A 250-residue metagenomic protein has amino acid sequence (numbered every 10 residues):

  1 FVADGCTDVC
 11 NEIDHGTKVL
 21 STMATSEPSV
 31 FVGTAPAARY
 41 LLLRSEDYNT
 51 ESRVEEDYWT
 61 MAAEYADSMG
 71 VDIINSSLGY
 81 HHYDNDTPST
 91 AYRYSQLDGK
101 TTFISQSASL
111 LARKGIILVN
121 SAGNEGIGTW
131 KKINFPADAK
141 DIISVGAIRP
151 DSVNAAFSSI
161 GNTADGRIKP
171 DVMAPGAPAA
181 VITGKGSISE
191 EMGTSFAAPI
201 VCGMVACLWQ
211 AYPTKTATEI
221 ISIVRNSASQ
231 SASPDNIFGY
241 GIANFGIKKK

Functional and structural regions predicted by a protein language model:
C6-E55, M69-D72, N85, R113-G115 (+4 more regions): Subtilisin-like serine protease catalytic core
G16, L20, W59-A63, S105-S109 (+5 more regions): Extracytoplasmic/secreted envelope proteins and their assembly/folding machinery, especially bacterial periplasmic
T22, L43, S121, V145-A147 (+1 more regions): Generic beta-sheet signal
T25, D72, S76, D171-P178 (+1 more regions): Glycine-rich, acidic and aromatic/proline-enriched surface loops and short helix-turn segments that act as binding
S26, S45-D138, A164-R167, G184-A198 (+1 more regions): Substrate-binding/access-modulating region of protease and related hydrolase catalytic domains
L41, N75, I117-V119, S144 (+2 more regions): Structural detector of well-ordered beta-strand residues that form the stable sheet scaffold of enzyme domains
A137-Q210, T214, F245-K248: Extracellular S/T/G-rich loop segment that most often corresponds to the catalytic His/Ser-adjacent loop
P234-K249: Caspase-like cysteine protease fold
